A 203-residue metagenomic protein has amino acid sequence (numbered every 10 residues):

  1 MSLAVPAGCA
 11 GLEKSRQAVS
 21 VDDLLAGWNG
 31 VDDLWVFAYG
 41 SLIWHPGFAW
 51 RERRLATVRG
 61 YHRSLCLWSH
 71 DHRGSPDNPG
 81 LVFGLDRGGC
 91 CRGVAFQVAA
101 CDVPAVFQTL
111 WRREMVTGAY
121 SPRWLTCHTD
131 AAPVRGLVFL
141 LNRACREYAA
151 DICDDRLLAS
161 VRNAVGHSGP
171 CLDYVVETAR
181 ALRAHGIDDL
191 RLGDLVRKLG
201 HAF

Functional and structural regions predicted by a protein language model:
M1-F203: A glycine-rich, hydrophobic/aromatic-adjacent loop/helix-cap motif
